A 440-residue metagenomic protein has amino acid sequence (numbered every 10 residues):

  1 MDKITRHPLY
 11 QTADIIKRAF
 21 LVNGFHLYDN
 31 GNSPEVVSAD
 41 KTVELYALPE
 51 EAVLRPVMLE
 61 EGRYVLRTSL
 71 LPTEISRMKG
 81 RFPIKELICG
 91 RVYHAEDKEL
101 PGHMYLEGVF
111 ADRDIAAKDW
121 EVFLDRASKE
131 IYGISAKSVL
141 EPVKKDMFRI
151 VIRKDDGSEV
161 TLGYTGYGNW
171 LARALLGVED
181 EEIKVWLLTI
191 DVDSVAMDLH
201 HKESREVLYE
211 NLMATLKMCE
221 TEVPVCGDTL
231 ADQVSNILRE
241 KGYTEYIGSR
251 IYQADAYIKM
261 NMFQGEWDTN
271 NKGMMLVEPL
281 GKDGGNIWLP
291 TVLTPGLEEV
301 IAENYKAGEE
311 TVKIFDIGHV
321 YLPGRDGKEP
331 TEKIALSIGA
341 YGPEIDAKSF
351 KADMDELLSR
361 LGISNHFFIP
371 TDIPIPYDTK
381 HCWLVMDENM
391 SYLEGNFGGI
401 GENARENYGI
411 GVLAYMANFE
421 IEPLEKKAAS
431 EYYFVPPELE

Functional and structural regions predicted by a protein language model:
M1-E440: TRNA-recognition modules of translation machinery and tRNA-sensing kinases, especially anticodon-binding
